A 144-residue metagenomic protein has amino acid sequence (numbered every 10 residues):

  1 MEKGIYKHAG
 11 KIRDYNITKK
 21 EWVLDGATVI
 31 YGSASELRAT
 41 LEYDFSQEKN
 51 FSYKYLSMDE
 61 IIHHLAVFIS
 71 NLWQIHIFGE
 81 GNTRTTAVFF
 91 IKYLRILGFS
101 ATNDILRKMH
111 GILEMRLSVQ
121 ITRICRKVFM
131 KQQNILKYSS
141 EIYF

Functional and structural regions predicted by a protein language model:
M1-F144: FIC/Doc superfamily catalytic core
